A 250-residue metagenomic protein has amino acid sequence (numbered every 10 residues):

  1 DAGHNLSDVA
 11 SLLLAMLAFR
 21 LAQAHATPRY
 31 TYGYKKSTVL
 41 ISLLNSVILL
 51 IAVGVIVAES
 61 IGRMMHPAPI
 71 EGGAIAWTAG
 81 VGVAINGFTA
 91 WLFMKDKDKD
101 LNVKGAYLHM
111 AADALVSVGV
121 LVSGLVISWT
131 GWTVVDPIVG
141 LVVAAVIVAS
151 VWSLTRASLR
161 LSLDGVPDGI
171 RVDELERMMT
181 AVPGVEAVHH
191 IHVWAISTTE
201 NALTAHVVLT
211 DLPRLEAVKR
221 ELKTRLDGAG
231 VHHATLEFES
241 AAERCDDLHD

Functional and structural regions predicted by a protein language model:
A2-G3, S7, S11-D250: Alpha-helical transmembrane segments and adjacent TM-loop junctions that form the membrane-embedded core of multi-pass
